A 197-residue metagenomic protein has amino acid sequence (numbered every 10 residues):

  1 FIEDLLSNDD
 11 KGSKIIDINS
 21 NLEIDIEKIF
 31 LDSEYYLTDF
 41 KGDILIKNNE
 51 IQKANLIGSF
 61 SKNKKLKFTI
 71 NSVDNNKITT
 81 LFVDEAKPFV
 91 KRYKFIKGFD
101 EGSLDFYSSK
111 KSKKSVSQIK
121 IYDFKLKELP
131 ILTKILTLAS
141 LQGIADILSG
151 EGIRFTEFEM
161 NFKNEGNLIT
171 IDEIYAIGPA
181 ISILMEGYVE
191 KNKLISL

Functional and structural regions predicted by a protein language model:
F1-I169, I174, G178-L197: Membrane-proximal interfacial segments on either side of biological membranes
